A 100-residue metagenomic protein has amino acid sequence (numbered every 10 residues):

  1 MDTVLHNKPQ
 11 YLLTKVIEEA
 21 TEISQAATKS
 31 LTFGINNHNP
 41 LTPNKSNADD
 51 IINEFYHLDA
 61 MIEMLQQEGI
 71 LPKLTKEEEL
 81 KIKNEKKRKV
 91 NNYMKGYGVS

Functional and structural regions predicted by a protein language model:
M1-S100: Flexible "arm" and connector segments at domain edges
